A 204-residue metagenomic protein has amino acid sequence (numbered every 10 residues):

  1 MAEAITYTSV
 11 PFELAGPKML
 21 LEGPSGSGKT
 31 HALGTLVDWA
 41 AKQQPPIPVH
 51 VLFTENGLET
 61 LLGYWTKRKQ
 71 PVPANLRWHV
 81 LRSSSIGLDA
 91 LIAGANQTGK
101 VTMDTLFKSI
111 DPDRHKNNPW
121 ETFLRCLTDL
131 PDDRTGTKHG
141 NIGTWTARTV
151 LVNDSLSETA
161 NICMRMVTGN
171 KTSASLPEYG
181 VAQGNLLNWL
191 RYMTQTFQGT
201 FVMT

Functional and structural regions predicted by a protein language model:
M1-V10: N-terminal pre-Walker A segment at the start of P-loop NTPase domains
A4-I5, K29, L186: Amphipathic coiled-coil/heptad-repeat helices and related helical stalk/stem segments that mediate oligomerization
S9-T135, T144-A147: Conserved P-loop
G140-T204: P-loop NTPase motor core
